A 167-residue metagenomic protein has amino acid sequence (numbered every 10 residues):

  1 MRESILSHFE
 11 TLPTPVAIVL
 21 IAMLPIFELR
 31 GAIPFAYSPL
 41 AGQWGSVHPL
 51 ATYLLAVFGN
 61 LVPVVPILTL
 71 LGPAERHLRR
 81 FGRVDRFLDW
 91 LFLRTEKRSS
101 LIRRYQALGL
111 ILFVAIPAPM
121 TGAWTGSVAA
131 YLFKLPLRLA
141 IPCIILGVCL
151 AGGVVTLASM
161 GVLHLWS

Functional and structural regions predicted by a protein language model:
M1-I18, G42-I116, R138-L139, I145 (+1 more regions): Membrane-interfacial helix-loop-helix
M23-A36, P117-V128: Transmembrane helix boundary and interhelical junction motifs in multipass membrane proteins
L29, V64, A151-T156: Hydrophobic transmembrane alpha-helices of multi-pass small-molecule transporters
G31-P34, T69, V128, P142 (+1 more regions): Generic hydrophobic alpha-helical membrane-span motif
A130-L150: Interfacial loop-to-transmembrane junctions
